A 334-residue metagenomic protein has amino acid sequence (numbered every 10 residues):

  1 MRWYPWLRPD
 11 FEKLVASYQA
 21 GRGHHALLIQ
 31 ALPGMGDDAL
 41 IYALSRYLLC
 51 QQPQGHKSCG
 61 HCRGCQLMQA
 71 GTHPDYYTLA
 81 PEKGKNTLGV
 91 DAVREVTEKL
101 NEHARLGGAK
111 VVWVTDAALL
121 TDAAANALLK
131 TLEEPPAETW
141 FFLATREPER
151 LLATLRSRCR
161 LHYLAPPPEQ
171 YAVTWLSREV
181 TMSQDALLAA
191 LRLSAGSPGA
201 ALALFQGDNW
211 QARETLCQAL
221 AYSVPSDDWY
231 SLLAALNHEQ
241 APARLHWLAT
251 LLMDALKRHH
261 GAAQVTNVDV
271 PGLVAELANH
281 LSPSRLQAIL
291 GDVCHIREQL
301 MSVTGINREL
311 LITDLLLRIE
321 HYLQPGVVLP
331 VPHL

Functional and structural regions predicted by a protein language model:
M1-Y47, G55, G64-L67, A137-T139 (+1 more regions): Charged, glycine-rich active-site and insertion segments that engage polyanionic ligands
E12-Y18, G89-V111, L119, A123-K130: Conserved alpha-helical scaffold flanking the Walker A/P-loop in AAA+ ATPase domains
Q19-R22, Q52-G55, M68-T72, N101-G107 (+3 more regions): Conserved catalytic network of the ASCE P-loop NTPase/AAA+ motor domain
S58-L88, E149: AAA+/P-loop NTPase substrate/partner-engagement loops
H73, V93, A125, R156 (+1 more regions): ATP/adenylate-binding site constellation spanning eukaryotic-like Ser/Thr protein kinases, ABC-transporter
L79-G84, K110, L164, R178-E179: Localized chelating/binding microdomains that coordinate divalent metal ions or stabilize phosphate-bearing
E82-V90, A117, L161-H162: Flexible beta-alpha connector loops of hexameric P-loop NTPases
V112-T115, L128, T139-T145: Structural recognition of the conserved hydrophobic beta-strand(s) that form the central parallel beta-sheet of P-loop
